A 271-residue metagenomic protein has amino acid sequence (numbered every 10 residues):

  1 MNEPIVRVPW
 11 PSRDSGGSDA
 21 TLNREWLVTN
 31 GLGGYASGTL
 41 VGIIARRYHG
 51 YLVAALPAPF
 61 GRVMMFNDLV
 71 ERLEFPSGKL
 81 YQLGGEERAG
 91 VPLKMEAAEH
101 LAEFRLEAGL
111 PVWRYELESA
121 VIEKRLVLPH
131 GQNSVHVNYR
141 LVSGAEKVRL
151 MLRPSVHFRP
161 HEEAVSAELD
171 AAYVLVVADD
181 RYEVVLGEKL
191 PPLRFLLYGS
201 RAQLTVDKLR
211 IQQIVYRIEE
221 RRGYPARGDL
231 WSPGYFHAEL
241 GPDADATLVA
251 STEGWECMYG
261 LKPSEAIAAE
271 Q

Functional and structural regions predicted by a protein language model:
M1-Q271: Terminal accessory carbohydrate-recognition/targeting modules of carbohydrate-active enzymes
